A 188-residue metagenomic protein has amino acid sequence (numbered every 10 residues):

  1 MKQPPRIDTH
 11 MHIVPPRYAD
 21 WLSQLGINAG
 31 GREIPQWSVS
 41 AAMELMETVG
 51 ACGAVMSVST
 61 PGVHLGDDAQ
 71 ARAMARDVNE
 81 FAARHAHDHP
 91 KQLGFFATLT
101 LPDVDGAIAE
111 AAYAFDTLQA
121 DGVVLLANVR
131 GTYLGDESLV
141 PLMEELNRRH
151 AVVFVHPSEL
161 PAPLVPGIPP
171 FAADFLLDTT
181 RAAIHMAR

Functional and structural regions predicted by a protein language model:
M1-R188: Helix-coil boundary/capping segments in enzymes
